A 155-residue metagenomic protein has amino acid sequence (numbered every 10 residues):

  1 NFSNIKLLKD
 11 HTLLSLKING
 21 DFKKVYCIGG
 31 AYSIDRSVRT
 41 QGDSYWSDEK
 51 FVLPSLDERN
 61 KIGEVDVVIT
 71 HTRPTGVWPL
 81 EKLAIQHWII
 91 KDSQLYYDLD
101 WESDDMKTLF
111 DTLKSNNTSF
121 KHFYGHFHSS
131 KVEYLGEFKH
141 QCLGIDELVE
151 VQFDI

Functional and structural regions predicted by a protein language model:
N1-I155: Extended recognition/assembly regions associated with phosphoester-bond processing machinery
